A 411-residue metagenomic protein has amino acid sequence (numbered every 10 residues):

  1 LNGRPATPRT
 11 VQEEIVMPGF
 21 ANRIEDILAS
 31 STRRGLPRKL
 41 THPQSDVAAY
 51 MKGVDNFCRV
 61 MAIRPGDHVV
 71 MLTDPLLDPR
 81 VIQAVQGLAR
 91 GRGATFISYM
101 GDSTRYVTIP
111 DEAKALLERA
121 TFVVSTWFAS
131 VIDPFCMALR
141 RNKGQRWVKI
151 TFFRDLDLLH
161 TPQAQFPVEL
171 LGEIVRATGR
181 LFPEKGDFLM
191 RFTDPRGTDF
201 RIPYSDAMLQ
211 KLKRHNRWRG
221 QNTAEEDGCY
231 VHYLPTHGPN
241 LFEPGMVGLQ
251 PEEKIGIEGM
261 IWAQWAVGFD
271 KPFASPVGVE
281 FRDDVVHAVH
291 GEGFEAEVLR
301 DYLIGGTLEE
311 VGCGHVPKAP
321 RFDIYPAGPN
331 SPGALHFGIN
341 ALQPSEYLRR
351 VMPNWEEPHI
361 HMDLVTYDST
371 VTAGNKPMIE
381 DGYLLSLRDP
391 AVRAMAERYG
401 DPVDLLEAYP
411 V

Functional and structural regions predicted by a protein language model:
L1-V16: Short, Lys/Arg-enriched N-terminal segments with co-localized hydrophobic residues within the first ~10-30 amino acids
E13-M260, W265-D270, A274, R282 (+2 more regions): Active-site bordering "gate/hinge" segments that shape substrate access to catalytic or cofactor-binding pockets
P183, P195, K254-G256, I304-G306 (+2 more regions): A generic structural signal for short, non-catalytic loop/turn and secondary-structure boundary residues
P272, A288-V351, D401-Y409: Dual-mode signal for accessory low-complexity, basic/Gly-rich regions
A274-P276, T366-Y367: Short loop/turn microsegments at loop-to-beta-strand junctions
S275-V279, V285-A288: Conserved active-site beta-strand-loop modules that form the wall/rim of enzyme catalytic pockets and either contain
I324, S331-D401: Internal helix-turn-beta structural module
